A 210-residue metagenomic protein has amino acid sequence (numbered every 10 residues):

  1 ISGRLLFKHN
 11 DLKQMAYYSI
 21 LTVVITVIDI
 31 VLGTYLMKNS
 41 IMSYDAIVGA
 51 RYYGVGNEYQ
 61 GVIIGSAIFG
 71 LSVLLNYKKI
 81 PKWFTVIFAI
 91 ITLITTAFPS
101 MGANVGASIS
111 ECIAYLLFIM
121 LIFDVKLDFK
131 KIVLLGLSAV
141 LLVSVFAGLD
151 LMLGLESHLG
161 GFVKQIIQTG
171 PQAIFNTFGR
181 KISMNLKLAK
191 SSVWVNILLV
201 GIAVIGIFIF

Functional and structural regions predicted by a protein language model:
I1-I47, N57, G61-V73: Core alpha-helical transmembrane segments of integral membrane proteins
I1-L6, V55-Y77, S110-V125, N196-F208: Hydrophobic cores of alpha-helical transmembrane segments in multi-pass inner/ER membrane proteins, independent
F7-Y17, I80-F84, D124-S138: Membrane-interfacial entry segments at the cytosolic side of transmembrane helices
L21-M37, F98-P99, L142-E156: C-terminal TM-helix exit segments that contain a strictly Trp-centered aromatic cap at the helix terminus
V23-I28, G70, I90, G136-A147 (+1 more regions): Hydrophobic core of alpha-helical transmembrane segments in multi-pass integral membrane proteins
S43-I64, S100-M101, K164-V195: Short aromatic-rich membrane-water interface segments that cap or initiate transmembrane helices in multi-pass membrane
F88-T92, G106-V145: Hydrophobic alpha-helical segments of polytopic membrane proteins
T96-G106: Membrane-interface helix caps and helix-loop-helix hairpins in membrane proteins
